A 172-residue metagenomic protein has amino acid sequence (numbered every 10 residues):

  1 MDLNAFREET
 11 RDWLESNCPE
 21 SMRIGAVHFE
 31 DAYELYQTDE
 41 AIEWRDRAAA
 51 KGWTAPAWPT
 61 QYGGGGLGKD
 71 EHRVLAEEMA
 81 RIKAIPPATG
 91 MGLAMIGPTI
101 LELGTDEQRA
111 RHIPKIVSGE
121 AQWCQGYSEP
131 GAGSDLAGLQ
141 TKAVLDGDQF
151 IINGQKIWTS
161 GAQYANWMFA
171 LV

Functional and structural regions predicted by a protein language model:
M1-A5: Intrinsic disorder at enzyme termini
S21-R47: Short secondary-structure junction/hinge motifs that connect adjacent elements
V27-Y36, T60-G64, I96-E102, S128-G131: Conserved short loop/turn motifs at secondary-structure junctions
I42-G119, S160-W167: Internal helix-loop-helix
G119-Y127: A short, Trp-centered hydrophobic/proline-enriched beta-strand micro-motif
A132-D135, F150: Hydrophobic, small-residue-rich alpha-helical packing segments that form membrane-like cores
T141-V144: A structural signal for short hydrophobic beta-strand segments in well-ordered beta-sheet cores
D148-Q149, N153-V172: A short core secondary-structure module
